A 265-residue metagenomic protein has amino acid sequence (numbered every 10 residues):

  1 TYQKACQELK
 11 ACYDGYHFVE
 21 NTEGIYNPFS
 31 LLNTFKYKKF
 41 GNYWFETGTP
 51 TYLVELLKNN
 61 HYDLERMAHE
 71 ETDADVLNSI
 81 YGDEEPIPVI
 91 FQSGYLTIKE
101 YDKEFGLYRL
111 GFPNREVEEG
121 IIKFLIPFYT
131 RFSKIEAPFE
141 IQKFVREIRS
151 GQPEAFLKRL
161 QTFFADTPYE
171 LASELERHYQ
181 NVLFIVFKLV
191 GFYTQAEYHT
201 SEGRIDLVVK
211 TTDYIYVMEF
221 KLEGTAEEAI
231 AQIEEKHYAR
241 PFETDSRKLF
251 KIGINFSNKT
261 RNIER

Functional and structural regions predicted by a protein language model:
T1-N33: Amphipathic alpha-helical segments of the small helical/lid subdomains adjacent to P-loop NTPase cores
E8, V76-S79, D245: Short, solvent-exposed coil/turn linker segments
L9, G120-I121, A229, Y238: Generic hydrophobic, helix-prone segments enriched in Leu/Val/Ile
G15-V19, Y62, Q180, F184 (+3 more regions): Generic hydrophobic/packing signal
G24-A226, E235, I263: Extended alpha-helical interface modules used as scaffolds for assembling large macromolecular complexes
A226-I230, A239-R265: Nucleic-acid nuclease catalytic cores
